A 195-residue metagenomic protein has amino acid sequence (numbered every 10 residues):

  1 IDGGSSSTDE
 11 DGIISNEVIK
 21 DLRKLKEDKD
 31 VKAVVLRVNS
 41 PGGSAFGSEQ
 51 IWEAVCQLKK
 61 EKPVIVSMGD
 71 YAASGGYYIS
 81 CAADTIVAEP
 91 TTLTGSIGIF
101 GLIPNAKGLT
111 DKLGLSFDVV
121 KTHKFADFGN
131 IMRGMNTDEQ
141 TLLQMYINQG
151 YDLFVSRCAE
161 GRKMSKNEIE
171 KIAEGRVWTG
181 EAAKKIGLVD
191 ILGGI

Functional and structural regions predicted by a protein language model:
I1-V66, Y71-Y77, C81-G161: Small-residue-centered hinge/linker elements
I103-A106, K166, I195: Alpha-helix initiation and N-capping motif
S165-G193: Amphipathic alpha-helical substructures
